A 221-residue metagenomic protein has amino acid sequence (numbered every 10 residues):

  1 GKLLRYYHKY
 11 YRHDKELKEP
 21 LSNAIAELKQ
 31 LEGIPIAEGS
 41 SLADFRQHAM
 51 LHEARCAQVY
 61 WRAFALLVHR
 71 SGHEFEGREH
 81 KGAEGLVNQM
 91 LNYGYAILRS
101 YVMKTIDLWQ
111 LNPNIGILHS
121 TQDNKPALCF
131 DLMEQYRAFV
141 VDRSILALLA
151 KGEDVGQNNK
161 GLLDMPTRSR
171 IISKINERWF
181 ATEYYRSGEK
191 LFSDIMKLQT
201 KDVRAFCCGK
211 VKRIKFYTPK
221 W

Functional and structural regions predicted by a protein language model:
G1-W221: Active-site helix-to-loop segments that bind/position phosphate- or nucleotide-bearing substrates and donors across
